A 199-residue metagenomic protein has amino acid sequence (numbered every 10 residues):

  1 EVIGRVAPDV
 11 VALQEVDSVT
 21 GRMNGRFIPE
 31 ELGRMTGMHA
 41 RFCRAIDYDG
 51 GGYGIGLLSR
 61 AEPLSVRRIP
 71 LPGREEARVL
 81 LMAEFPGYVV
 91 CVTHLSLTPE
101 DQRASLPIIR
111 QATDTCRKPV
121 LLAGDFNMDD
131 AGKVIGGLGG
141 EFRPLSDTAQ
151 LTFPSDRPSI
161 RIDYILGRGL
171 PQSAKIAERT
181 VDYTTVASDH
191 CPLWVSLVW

Functional and structural regions predicted by a protein language model:
E1-I3, A7-V16: Proline-aspartate-enriched helix->loop->beta-strand connector
Q14, T93, A123-D125: Active-site flanking residues adjacent to catalytic metal/cofactor-binding acidic residues
E15-Y88, A177-Y183: Structured beta-strand-rich core segments of catalytic domains in phosphoester-bond hydrolases
D17, S96, F126-N127, P171: Catalytic metal-binding/acid-base residues of hydrolase active sites
I28, L32, Q102-S105, V134: Stable alpha-helical elements in mature extracytoplasmic
R67-L71, V92-E100: Surface-exposed cleft-lining segments at the edges of enzyme active sites
R68-I69, R103, Q111-L121, N127-W199: Metal-dependent phosphoester-hydrolase catalytic domains
